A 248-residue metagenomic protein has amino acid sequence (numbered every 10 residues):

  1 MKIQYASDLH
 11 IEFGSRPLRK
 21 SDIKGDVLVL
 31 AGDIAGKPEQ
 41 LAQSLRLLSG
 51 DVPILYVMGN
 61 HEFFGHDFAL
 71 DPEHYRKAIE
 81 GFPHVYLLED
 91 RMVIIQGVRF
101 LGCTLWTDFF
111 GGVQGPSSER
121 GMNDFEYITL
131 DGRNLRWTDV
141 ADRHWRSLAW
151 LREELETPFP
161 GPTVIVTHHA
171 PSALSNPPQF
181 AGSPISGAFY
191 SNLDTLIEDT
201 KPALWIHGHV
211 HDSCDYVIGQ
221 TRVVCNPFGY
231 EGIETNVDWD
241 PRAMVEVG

Functional and structural regions predicted by a protein language model:
M1-Q4, M92-G102, V217-R222: Beta-strand-turn-beta hairpins that frame and shape the catalytic cleft of phosphate-ester-processing enzymes
M1-V57, F63-D71, L130, W137: N-terminal active-site segment of His-dependent metallophosphoesterases
Y5-S7, L28-D33, L55-N60, Y86-D90 (+4 more regions): Active-site neighborhood of phospho(di)ester-bond hydrolases with catalytic His/Asp-centered motifs
H10-P17, A35-Q40, H61-D71, M92-I94 (+4 more regions): Active-site environment of divalent metal-dependent phosphoester hydrolases
G25, V93-I94, P177, S183-A203 (+1 more regions): Binuclear metal-dependent phosphoesterase catalytic core
I54-N123: A basic- and aromatic-enriched beta-loop-alpha substructure that forms the phosphate/nucleotide- and DNA/RNA-contacting
E80-V85, W150-P162, L196-A203: A structural motif corresponding to the C-terminal end of an alpha-helix and its immediate exit/capping segment
L101-V164, H169-F180: Active-site-proximal loop/helix segment associated with metal-binding centers of metalloenzymes
